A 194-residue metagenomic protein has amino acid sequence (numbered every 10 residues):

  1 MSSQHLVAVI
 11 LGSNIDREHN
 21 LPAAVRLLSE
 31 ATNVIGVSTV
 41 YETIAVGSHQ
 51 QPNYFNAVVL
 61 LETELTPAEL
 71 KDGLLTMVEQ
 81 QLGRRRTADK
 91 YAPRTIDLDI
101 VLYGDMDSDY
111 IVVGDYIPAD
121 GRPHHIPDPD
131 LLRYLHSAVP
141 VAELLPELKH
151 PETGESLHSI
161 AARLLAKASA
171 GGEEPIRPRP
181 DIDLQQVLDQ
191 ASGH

Functional and structural regions predicted by a protein language model:
S2-L11, I15-T95, G104-M106: Nucleotide and nucleotide-moiety/phosphate-recognizing core
V46-N53, E69-D72, T76-H194: Flexible, gly/pro- and Lys/Arg-enriched active-site loops
